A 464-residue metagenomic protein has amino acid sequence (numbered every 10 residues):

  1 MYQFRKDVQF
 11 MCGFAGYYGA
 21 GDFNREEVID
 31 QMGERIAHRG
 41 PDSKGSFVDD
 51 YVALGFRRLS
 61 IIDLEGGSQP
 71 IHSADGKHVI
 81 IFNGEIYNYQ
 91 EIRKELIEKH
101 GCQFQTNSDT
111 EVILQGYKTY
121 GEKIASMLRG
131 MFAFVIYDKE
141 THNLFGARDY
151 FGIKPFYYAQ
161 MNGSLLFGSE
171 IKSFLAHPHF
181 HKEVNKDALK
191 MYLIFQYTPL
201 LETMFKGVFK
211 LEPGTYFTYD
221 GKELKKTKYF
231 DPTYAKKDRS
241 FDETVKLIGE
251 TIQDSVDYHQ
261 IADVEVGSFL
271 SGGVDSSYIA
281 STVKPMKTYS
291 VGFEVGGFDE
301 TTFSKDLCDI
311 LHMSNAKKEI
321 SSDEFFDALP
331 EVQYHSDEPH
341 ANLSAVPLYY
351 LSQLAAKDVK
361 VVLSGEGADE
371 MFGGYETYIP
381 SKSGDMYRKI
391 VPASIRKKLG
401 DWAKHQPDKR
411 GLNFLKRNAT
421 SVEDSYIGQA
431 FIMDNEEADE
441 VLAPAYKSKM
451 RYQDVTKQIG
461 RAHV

Functional and structural regions predicted by a protein language model:
F4-I81, E85, Q115-T233, G249 (+6 more regions): N-terminal glutamine amidotransferase
Q9-F10, F14-E27, E98-H100, E140-L165 (+1 more regions): ATP-dependent adenylate-handling active sites, centered on carboxylate activation for C-N bond formation
I29, F82-D138, F167, F269 (+5 more regions): Short histidine
A74-D75, I86, N107, E183 (+4 more regions): Short, solvent-exposed loop/helix junctions and linker helices that flank or host conserved functional motifs
